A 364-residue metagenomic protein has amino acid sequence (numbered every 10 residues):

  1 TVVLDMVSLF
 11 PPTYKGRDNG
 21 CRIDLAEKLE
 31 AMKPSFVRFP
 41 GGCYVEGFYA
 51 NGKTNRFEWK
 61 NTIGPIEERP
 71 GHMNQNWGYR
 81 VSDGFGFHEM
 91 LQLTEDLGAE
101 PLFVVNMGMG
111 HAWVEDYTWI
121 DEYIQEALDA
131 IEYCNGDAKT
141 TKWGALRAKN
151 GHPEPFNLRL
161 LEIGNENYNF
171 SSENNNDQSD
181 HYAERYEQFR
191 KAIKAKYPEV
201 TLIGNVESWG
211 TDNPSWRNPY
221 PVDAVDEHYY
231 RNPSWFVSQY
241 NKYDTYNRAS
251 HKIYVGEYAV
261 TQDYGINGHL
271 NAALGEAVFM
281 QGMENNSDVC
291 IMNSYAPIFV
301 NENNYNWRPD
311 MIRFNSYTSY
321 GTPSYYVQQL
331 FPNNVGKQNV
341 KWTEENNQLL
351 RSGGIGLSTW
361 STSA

Functional and structural regions predicted by a protein language model:
T1-A31, I120: Extended acidic/polar, glycine-enriched regions that form or flank non-catalytic beta-rich accessory modules
T1-S8, A145-N150, N347, R351-S358: Extracellular beta-strand ligand-recognition surfaces/modules
L4-P12, V37, L161, V225 (+2 more regions): Extracellular beta-strand elements of beta-rich domains used for carbohydrate recognition/degradation or cell-matrix
K33, V37, T94, A130 (+5 more regions): Conserved, mostly hydrophobic/aromatic
V45, G110-A112, S250-V335, N339-E344: Aromatic/acidic polysaccharide-binding cleft in carbohydrate-active enzymes
V45-F87, W119-Y123, G136, K142-N165 (+1 more regions): Aromatic- and acidic-residue-enriched carbohydrate-binding clefts of CAZyme catalytic domains
E126-D129, Y133-V289: Active-site neighborhood of glycoside hydrolase catalytic domains
N334-Q338, E344-A364: Extracellular glycan-recognition regions
